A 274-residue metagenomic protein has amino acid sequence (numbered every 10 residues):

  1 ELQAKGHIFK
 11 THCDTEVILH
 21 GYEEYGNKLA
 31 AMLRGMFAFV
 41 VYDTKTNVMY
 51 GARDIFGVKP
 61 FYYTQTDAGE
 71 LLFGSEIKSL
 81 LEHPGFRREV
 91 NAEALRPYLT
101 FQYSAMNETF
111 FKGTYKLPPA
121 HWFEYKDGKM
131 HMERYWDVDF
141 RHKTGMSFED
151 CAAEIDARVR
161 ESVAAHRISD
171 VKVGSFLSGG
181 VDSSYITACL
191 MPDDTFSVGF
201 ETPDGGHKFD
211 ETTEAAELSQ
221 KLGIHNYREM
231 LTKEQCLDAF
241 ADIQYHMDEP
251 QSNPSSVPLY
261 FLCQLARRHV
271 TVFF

Functional and structural regions predicted by a protein language model:
E1-M247, L259, C263, V270: Cysteine-centered catalytic environments shared across enzyme families
Q251-P258: Catalytic subdomain that performs nucleotidyl-dependent activation
S252, V270-F274: Mid-to-C-terminal catalytic subdomains of enzymes that bind/position adenosyl phosphate moieties or nucleic-acid
